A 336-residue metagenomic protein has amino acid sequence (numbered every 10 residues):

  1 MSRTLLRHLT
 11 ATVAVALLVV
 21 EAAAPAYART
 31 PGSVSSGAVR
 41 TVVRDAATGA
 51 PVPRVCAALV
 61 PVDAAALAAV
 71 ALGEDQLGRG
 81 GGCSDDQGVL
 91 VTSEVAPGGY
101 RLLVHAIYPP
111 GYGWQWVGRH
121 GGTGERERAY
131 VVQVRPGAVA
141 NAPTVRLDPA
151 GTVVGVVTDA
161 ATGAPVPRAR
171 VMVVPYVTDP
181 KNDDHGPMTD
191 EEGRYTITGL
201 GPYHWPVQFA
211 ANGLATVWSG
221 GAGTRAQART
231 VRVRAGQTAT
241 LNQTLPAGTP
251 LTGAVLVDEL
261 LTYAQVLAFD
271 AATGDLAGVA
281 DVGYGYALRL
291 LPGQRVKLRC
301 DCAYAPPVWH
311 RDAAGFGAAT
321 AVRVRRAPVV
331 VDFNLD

Functional and structural regions predicted by a protein language model:
S2-T12, A16-D336: Long luminal/extracellular ectodomains of secretory-pathway precursor proteins
